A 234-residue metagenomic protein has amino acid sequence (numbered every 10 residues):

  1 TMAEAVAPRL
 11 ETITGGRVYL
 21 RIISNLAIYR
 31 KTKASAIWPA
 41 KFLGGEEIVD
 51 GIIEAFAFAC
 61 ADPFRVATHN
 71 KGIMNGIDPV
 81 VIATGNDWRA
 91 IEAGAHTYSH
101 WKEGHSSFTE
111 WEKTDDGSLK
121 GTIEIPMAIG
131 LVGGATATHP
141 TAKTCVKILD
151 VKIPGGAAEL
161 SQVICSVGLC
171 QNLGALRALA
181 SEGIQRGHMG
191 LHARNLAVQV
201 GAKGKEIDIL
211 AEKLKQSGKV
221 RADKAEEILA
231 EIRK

Functional and structural regions predicted by a protein language model:
T1, E11, P39, V151-K152 (+1 more regions): General structural signal for secondary-structure boundaries
T1, T12-G15, Y19, L26-I28 (+7 more regions): Metallocofactor- and cofactor-centric catalytic cores in central/energy metabolism, strongly enriched
M2-T138: Glycine-rich anion/phosphate-binding loop at the beta-strand->alpha-helix junction
G45, V49-I52, M74, W88 (+6 more regions): Alpha-helix initiation and N-capping motif
A59, Y98, K152, G183 (+2 more regions): Alpha-helix boundary/capping residues
T84-V198: C-terminal catalytic subdomain
Q185, H192-K234: N-terminal charge/polar-biased segments
